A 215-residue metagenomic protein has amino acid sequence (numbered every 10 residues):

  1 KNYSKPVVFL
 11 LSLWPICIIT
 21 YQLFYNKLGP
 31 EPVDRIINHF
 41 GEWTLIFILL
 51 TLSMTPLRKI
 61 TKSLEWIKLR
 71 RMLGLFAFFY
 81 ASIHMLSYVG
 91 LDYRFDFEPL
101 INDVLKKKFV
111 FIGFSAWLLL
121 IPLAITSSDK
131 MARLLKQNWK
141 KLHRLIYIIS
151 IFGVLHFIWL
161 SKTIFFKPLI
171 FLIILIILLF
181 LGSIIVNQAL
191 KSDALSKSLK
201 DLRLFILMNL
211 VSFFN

Functional and structural regions predicted by a protein language model:
K1-L195, I206, L210: Membrane-embedded alpha-helical bundles that constitute the cytochrome b-like, heme-associated redox core of multi-pass
V211-N215: Short, strongly hydrophobic alpha-helical membrane anchors
